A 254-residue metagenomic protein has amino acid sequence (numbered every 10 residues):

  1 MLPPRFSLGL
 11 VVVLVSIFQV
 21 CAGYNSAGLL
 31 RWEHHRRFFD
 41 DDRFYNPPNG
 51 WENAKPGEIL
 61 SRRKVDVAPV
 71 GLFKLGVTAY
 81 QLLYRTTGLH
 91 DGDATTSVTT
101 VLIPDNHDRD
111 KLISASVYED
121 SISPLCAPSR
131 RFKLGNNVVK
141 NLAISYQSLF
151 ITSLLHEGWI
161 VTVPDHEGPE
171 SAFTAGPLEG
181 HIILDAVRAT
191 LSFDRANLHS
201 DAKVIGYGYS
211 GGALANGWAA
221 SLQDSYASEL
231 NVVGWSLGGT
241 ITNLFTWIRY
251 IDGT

Functional and structural regions predicted by a protein language model:
M1-N25: Fungal secretory targeting signals
F18-D108: Catalytic-loop region of hydrolases
L89-S97, L102-H156, D165-E167: Short, surface-exposed "cap/lid" segments of acyl-processing enzymes
D93, D108-L112, E157-T162, D201-V204 (+1 more regions): Loop/turn elements at helix/coil->beta-strand transitions in domains of secreted/extracellular proteins
I103, R109, R188-Y209, Y226-N231: Gly/Ser-rich "nucleophile elbow"/oxyanion-hole loop immediately N-terminal to the catalytic nucleophile in hydrolases
Y146-L149, F173-A196, L214, W218-A220: Alpha/beta-hydrolase active-site loop
Y207, S236-G239: Alpha/beta-hydrolase-fold catalytic nucleophile elbow
G238-T254: Accessory cap/linker subdomain of secreted extracellular hydrolases
